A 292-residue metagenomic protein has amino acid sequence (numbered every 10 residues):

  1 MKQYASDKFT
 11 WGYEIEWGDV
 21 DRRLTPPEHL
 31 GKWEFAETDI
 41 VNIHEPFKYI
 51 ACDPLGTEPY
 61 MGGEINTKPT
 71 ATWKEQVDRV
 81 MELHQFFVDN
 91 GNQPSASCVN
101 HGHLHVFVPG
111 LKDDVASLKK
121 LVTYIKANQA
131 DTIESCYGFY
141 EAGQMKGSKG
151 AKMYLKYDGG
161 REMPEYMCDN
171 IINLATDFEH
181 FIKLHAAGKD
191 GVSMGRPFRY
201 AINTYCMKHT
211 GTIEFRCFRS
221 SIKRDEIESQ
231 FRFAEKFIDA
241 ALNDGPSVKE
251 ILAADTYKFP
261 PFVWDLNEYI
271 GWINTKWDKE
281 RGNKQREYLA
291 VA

Functional and structural regions predicted by a protein language model:
M1-A96, P109-A292: C-terminal accessory/tail domains of diverse enzymes
N100-V106: Short, conserved phosphate-binding/catalytic loop or strand-edge motifs used in phosphoryl-/nucleotidyl-transfer
